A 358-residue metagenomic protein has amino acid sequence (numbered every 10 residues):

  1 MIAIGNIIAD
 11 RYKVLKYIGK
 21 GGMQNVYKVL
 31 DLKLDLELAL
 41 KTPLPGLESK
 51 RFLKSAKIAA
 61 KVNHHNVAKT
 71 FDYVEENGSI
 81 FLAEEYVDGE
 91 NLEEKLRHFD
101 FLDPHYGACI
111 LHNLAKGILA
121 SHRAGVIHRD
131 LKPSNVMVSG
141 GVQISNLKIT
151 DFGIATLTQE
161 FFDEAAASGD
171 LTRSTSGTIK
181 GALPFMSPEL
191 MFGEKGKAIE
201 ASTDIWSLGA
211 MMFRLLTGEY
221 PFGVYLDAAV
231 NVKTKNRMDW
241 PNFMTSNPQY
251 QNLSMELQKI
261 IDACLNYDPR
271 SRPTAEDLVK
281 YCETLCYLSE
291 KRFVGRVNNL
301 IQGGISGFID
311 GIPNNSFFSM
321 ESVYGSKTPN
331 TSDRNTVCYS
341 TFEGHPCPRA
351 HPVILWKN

Functional and structural regions predicted by a protein language model:
L15-G21, V26: Protein kinase glycine-rich loop
L44-K61: AlphaC helix of the eukaryotic protein kinase fold
D72-Y73: A short, aromatic-enriched beta-strand patch in the conserved N-lobe beta-sheet of the protein kinase catalytic domain
N77-N91, K95: Conserved short submotifs of the Hanks-type protein kinase catalytic core that shape the nucleotide-binding pocket
I110-L111: Activation segment signature within eukaryotic-like protein kinase domains
K116-V126: Protein kinase catalytic-loop region centered on the HRD/HxD motif
V126-S139: Catalytic-loop of the protein kinase fold
